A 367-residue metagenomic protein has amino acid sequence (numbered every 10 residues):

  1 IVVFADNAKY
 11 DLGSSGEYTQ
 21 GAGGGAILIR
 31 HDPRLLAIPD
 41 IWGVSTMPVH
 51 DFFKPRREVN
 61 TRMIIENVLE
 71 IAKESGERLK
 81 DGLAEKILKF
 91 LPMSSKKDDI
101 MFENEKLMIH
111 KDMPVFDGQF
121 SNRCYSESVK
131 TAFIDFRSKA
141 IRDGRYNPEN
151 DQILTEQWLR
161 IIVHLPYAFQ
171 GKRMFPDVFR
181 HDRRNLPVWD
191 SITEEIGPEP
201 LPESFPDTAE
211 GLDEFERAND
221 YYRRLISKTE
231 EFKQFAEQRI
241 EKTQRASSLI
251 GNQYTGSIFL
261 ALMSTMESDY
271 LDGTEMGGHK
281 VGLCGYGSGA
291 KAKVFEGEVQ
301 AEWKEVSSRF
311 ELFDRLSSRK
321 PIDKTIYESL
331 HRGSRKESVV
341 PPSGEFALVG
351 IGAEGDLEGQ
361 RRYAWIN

Functional and structural regions predicted by a protein language model:
I1, E17, S126, I141-N367: Claisen-condensing/thiolase-fold acyl-transfer catalytic domains that form or cleave C-C bonds in fatty acid
I1-V3, K9-D11, G25, A72: Hydrophobic, small-residue-rich alpha-helical packing segments that form membrane-like cores
V2-D6, K96-I109, T229-E237: Active-site-adjacent bridging/hinge elements
A5, H31, Y286: Cofactor-binding loop segments of dinucleotide-utilizing enzymes, especially the Rossmann-like FAD- and NAD(P)+-binding
A8-K9, F169: Glycine-rich nucleotide phosphate-binding loop and flanking beta-alpha elements of Rossmann-like dinucleotide-binding
D11-L12, M108-G118, L154-T155, K242-Q244: Flexible glycine/proline-enriched surface loops and loop-helix/loop-strand junctions
G16-D135, A140, D190-P198, A290-N367: Condensing-enzyme catalytic core mediating Claisen C-C bond formation in acyl metabolism
